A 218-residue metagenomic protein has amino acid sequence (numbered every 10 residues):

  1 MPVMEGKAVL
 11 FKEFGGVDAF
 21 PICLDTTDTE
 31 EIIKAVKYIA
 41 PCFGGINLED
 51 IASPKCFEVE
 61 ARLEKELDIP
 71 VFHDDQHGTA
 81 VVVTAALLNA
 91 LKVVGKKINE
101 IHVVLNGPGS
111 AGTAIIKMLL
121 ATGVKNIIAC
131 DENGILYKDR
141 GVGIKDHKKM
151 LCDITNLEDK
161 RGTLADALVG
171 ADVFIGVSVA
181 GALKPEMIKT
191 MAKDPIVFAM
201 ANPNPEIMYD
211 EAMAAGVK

Functional and structural regions predicted by a protein language model:
M1-G15, V81-I175, V179: Glycine-rich phosphate/diphosphate-binding loop of Rossmann-like nucleotide-binding domains
M1-I101: Glycine/serine-rich phosphate-binding loop and adjoining beta1-alpha1 elements at the start of nucleotide-handling
G15, E66-L67, G123, K193 (+1 more regions): Short, structured coil segments at secondary-structure junctions
A40, I98, A167-L168, I188-M191: A short, aliphatic-rich alpha-helical micro-motif
G45, D172-V173, I196: Short, Asp-centered acidic motifs that coordinate Mg2+ and/or phosphate in catalytic or ligand-binding sites
E49, G176-V177, M200: Short, well-ordered coil/turn residues at beta-beta hairpins and beta-strand->alpha-helix junctions within
A61, G181-K218: Rossmann-fold NAD(P)-binding glycine/threonine-rich loop
